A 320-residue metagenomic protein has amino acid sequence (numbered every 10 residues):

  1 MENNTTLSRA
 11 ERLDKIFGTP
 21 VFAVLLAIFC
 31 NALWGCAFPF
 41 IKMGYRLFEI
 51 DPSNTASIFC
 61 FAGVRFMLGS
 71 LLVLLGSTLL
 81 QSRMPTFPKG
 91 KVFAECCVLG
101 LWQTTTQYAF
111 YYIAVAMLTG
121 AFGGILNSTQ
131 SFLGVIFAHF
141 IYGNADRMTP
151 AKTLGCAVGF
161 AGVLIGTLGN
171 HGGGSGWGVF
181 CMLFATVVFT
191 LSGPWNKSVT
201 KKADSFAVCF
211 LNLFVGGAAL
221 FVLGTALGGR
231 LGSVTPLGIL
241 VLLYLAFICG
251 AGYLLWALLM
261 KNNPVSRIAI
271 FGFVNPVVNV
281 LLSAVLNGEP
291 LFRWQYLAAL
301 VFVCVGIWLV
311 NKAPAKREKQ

Functional and structural regions predicted by a protein language model:
M1-C60, L101, H171-S198, V241 (+3 more regions): Glycine-/small-residue-enriched transmembrane alpha-helix faces in small-molecule transporters and effluxers
E2, R9, L47-T105, L133-F137 (+2 more regions): Transmembrane alpha-helices of multi-pass small-molecule transport proteins
N31, F40-K42, S70-L74, G134-I136 (+4 more regions): Transmembrane alpha-helical segments that form core, pore/gating elements of small-molecule transporters/exporters
G35, P39, G100-T105, A109 (+7 more regions): Hydrophobic/small/kink-forming positions within alpha-helical transmembrane segments of polytopic membrane proteins
G44, F61, A114, F140-G143 (+7 more regions): Hydrophobic/aromatic residues within transmembrane alpha-helices of multi-pass small-molecule transporters
V64, T104, Y108, F122-Q130 (+2 more regions): Helix-helix packing/entry segments at the starts of transmembrane helices
V73, F137, M148-L168, L220 (+3 more regions): Hydrophobic transmembrane alpha-helices of multi-pass small-molecule transport proteins
T78-G123, N127, V163-I165, L245-N263: Specific transmembrane alpha-helical segments of multi-pass solute transporters/efflux pumps, especially DMT/EamA
